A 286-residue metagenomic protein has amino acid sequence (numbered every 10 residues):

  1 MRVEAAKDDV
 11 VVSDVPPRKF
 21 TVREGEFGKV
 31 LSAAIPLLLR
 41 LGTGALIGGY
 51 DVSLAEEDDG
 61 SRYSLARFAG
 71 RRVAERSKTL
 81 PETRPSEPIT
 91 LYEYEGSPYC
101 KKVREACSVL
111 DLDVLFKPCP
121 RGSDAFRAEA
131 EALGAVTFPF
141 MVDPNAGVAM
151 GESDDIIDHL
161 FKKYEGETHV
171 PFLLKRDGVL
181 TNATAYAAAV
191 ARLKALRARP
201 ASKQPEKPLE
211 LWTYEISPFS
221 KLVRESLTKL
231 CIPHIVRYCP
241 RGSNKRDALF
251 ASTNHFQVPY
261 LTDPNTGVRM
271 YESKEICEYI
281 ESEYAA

Functional and structural regions predicted by a protein language model:
M1-A286: GST-like domain detector, emphasizing the conserved glutathione-binding G-site in the N-terminal thioredoxin-like
